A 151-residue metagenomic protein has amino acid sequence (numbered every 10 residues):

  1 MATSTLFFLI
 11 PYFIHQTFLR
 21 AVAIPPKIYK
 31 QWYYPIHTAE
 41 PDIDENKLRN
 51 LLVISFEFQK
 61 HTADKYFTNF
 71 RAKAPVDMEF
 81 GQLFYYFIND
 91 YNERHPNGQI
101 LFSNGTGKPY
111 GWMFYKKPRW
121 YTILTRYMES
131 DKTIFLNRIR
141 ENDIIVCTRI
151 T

Functional and structural regions predicted by a protein language model:
M1-L52, T151: Eukaryotic regulatory protein-protein interaction regions, predominantly Ser/Pro/Thr-rich intrinsically disordered
K27-Y33, N46-L48, Y86-N92, R119-L124: Short linear motifs at secondary-structure transitions and domain/linker junctions
E40-M78: Acidic, Ser/Thr-rich low-complexity segments on the non-lumenal side of membrane proteins
I43-N50, N104-P109, N137-I139: Short, surface-exposed loop and linker segments with low hydrophobicity and enrichment for Pro/Ser/Thr
A63-N97, E129: Short, contiguous acidic and Ser/Thr-rich linear segments
P75, N97-F135: Short acidic beta-strand-loop surface patches of small beta-rich interaction domains
I139-I145: Loop/turn positions that initiate beta-strands
